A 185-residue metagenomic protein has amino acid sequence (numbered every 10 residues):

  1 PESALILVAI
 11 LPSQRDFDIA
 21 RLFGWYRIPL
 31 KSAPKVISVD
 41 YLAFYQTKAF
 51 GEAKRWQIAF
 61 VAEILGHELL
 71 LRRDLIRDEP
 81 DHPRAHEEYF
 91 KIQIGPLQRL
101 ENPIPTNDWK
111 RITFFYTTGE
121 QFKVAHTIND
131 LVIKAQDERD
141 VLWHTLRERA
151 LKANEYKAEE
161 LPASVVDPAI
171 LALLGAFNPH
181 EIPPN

Functional and structural regions predicted by a protein language model:
P1-N185: Structured alpha/beta reader/binder surfaces that contact nucleic acids or chromatin modification marks
